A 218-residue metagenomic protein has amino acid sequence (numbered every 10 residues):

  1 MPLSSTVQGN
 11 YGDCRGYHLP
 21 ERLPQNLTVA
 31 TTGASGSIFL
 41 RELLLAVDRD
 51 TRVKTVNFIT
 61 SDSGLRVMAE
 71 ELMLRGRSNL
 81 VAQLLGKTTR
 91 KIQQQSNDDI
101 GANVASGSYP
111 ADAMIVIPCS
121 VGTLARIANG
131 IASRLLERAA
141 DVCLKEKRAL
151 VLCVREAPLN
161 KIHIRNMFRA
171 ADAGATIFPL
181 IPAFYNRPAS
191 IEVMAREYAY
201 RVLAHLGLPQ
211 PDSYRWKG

Functional and structural regions predicted by a protein language model:
T6-V7, Y11-L150, P158-G218: A cross-family phosphate/adenosyl-ligand binding-site feature
